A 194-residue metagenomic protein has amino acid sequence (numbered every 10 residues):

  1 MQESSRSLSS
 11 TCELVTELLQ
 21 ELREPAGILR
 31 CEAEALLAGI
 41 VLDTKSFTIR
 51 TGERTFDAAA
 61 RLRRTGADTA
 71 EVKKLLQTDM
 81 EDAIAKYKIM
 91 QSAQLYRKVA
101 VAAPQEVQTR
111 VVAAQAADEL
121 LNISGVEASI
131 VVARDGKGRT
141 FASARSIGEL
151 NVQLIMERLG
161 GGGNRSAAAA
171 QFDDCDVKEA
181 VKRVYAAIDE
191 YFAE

Functional and structural regions predicted by a protein language model:
M1-A59: Short alpha-helices
L42-E194: Hydrophobic helix-and-loop "lid/oligomerization" segment in the mid-to-C-terminal part of catalytic domains
